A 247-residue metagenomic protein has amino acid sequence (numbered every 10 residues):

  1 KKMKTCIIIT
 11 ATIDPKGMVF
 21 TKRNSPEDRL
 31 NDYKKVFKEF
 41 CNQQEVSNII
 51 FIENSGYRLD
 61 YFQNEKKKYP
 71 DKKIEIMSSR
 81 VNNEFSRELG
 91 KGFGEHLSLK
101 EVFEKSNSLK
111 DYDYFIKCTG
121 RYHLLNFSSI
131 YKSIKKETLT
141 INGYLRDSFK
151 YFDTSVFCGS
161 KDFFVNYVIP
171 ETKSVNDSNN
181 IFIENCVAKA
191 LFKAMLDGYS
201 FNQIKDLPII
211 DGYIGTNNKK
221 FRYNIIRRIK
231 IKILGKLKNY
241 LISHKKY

Functional and structural regions predicted by a protein language model:
K2-Y247: ER/Golgi luminal nucleotide-sugar-dependent glycosyltransferases, focusing on the catalytic module
